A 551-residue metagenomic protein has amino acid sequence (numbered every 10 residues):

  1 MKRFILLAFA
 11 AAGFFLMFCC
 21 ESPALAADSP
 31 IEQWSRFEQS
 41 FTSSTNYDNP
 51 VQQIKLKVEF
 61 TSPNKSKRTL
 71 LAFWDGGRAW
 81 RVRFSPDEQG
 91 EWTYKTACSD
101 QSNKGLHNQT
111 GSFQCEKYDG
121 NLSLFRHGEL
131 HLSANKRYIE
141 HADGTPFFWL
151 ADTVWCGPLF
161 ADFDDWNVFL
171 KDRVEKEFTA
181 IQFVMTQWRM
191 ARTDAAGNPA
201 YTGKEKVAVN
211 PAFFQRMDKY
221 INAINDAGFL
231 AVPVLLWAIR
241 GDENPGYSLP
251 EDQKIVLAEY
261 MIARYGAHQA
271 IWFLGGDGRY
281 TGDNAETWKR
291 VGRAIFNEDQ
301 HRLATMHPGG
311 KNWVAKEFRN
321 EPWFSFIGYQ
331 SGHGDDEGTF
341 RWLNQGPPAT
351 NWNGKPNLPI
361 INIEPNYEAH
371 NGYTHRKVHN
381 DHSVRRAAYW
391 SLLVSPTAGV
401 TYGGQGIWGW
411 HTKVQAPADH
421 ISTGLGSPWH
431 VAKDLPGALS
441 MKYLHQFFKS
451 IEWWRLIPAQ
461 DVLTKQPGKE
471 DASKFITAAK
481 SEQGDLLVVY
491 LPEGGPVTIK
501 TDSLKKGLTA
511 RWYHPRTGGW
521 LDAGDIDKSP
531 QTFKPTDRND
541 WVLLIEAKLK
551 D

Functional and structural regions predicted by a protein language model:
M1-F9: Bacterial N-terminal signal peptides that target proteins for export
A8-C19: Bacterial N-terminal signal peptides
C19, A24-A27: Boundary at the C-terminal end of the N-terminal hydrophobic targeting segment
A26-N64, L70, S112-D119, R126-L132 (+1 more regions): Non-catalytic, glycine-rich low-complexity segments
D28, N46, P359, Y367-N371 (+2 more regions): Aromatic- and carboxylate-lined catalytic core of secreted/periplasmic carbohydrate-active enzymes
K55, Y118, S123-G338: Active-site mouth of glycoside hydrolases
R68-A134: Extended acidic/polar, glycine-enriched regions that form or flank non-catalytic beta-rich accessory modules
V256, A270, G276-Y280, N284-V414 (+1 more regions): Extracellular glycoside hydrolase catalytic/binding regions
